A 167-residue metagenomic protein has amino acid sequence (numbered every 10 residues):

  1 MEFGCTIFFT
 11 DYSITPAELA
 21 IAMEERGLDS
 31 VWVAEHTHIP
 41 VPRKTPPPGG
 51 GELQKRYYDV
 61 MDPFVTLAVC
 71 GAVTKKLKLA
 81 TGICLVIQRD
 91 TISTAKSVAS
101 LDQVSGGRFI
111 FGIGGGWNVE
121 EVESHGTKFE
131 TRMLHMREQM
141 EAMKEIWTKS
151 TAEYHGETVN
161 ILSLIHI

Functional and structural regions predicted by a protein language model:
M1-V73: N-terminal beta1-alpha1-beta2 module of alpha/beta enzyme domains
E2-S13, K44, V86-T158: Flexible, glycine-rich active-site loops centered on histidine and acidic residues that chelate a metal or position
G27, K75, S105-G107: Active-site-proximal glycine-rich helix-loop-beta segment
V31, L79, F109-F111: Hydrophobic residues within beta-strands of alpha/beta enzymes
E35, T81-I83, I113-G115: Glycine-rich, histidine-containing beta strand-loop boundary motifs that form or position
T74-G82: Conserved catalytic cysteine-centered active-site region of acyl-thioester-dependent Claisen-condensing enzymes
N160-S163: Active-site glycine-rich loop that binds ribose-phosphate moieties when present
I165-I167: Conserved small/polar residues in nucleotide/adenosyl-binding loops
